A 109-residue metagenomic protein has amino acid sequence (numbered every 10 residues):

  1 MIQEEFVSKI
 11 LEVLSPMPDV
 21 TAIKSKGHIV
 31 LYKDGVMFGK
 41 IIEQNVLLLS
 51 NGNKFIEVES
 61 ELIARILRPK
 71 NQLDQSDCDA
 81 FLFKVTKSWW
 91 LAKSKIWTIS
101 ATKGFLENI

Functional and structural regions predicted by a protein language model:
M1-I109: Charge-dense, helix-prone N-terminal extensions
